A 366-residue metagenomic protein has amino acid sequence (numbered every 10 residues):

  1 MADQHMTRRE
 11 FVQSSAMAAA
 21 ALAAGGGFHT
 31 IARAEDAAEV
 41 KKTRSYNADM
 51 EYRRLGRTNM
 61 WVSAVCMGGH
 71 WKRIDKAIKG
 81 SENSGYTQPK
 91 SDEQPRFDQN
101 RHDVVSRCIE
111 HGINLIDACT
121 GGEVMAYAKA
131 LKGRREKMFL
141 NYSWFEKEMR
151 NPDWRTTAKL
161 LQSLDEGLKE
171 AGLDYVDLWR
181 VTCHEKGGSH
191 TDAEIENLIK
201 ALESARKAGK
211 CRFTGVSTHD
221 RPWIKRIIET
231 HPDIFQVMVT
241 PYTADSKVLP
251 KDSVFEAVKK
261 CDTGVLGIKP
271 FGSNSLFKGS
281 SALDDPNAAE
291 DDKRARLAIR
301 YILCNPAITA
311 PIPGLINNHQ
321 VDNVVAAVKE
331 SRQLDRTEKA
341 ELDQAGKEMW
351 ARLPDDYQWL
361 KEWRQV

Functional and structural regions predicted by a protein language model:
A2-F139, A201: N-terminal binding-site loop/beta-alpha segment at the start of enzyme catalytic domains that lines or forms
V12, A19-L22, G26, A34-D36 (+4 more regions): Structured C-terminal cap/extension of enzyme domains
L55, M67, I116, L140 (+4 more regions): Conserved, mostly hydrophobic/aromatic
H70-K72, G121, S143-K147, V181-H184 (+4 more regions): Active-site beta-loop-alpha junctions enriched in small/polar residues
W71-D98, E146-A158, G187-G188, A282-E290: Active-site mouth loops of central-metabolism enzymes
Q88-Q94, P152-L249, S253, K259-L266 (+1 more regions): Glycine/proline-rich, positively charged, aromatic-decorated active-site loop/lid region on the catalytic face
G121, G133-L161, T182-E185: Structural motif corresponding to the early beta-alpha repeats
K137-S143, I234-P241, R332-E338: Short hydrophobic/aromatic-enriched beta-strand-loop microsegments
